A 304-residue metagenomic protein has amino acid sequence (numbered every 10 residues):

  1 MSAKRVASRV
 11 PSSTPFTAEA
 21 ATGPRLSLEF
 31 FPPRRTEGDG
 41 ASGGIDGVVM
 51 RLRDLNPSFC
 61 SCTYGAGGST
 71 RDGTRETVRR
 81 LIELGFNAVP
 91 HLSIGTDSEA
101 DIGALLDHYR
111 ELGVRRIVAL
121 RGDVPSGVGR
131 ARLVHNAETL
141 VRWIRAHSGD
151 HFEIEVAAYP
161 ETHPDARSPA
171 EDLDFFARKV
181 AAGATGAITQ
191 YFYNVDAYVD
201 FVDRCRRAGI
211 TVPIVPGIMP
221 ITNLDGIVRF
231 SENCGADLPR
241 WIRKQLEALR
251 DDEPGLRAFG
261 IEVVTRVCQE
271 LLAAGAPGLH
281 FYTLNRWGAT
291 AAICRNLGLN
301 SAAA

Functional and structural regions predicted by a protein language model:
S2-F59: Conserved N-terminal beta1-alpha1 strand-loop-helix module at the mouth
K4, R9-E19, R132-Y159, D165 (+3 more regions): Active-site pocket-lining/capping segments in soluble small-molecule metabolic enzymes
F16, D39-A41, G68-R80, S98-L105 (+5 more regions): Active-site-adjacent beta->alpha loops and helix N-cap segments on the catalytic face of soluble alpha/beta enzymes
T17-A21, V49-N56, R75-G85, L106-V114 (+3 more regions): Acidic (Asp/Glu)-rich catalytic clusters
R25-G44, A66-G67, A88-A100, E153-E171 (+1 more regions): Active-site mouth loops of central-metabolism enzymes
E29, C60, Y109, K179 (+3 more regions): Conserved, mostly hydrophobic/aromatic
E37-L52, T74, E99-D107, S168-R178 (+1 more regions): Short, acidic/polar
C60-T70, L92-G95, V118-L120, T185-N194 (+2 more regions): Catalytic beta/alpha-barrel core
